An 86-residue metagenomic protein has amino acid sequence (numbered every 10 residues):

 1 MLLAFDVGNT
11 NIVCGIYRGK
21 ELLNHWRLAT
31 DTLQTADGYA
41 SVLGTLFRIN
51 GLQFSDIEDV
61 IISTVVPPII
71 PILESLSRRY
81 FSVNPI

Functional and structural regions predicted by a protein language model:
M1-L2, D59: Residue-level preference for the first positions of well-ordered beta-strands
L2-T45: Short glycine-rich, Thr/Ser-proximal phosphate-binding strand/loop in the N-terminal lobe of ATP-dependent enzymes
N50-I86: Short beta-strand-loop/turn "lid" adjacent to the catalytic site in phosphate-handling enzymes
